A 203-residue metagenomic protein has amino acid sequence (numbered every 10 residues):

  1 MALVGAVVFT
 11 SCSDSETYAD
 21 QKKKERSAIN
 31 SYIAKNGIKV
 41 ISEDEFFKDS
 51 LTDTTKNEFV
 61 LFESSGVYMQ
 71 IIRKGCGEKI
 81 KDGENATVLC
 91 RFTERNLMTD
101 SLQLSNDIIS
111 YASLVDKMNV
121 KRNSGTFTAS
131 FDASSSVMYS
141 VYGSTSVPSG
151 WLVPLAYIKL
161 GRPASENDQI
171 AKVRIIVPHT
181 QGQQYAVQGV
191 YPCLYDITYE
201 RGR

Functional and structural regions predicted by a protein language model:
M1-A2: Sec-dependent signal peptide recognition, specifically the positively charged N-region followed immediately by
V7-S11: C-terminal motif of bacterial Sec signal peptides marking the signal peptidase cleavage site
C12-R203: Cross-family detector of peptidyl-prolyl cis-trans isomerase
